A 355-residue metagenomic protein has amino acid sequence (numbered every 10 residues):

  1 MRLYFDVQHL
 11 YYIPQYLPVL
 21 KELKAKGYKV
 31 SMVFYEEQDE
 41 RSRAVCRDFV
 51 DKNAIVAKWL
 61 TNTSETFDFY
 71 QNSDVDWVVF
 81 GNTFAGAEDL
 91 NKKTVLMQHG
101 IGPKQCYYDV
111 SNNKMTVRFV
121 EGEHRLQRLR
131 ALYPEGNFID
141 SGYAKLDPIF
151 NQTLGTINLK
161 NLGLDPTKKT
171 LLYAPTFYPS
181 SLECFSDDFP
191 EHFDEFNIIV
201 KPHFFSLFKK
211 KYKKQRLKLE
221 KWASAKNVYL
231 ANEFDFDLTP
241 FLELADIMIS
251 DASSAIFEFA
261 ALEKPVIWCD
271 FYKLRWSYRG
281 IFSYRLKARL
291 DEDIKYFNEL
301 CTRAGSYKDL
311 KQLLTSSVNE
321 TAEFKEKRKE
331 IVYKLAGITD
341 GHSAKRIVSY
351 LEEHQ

Functional and structural regions predicted by a protein language model:
Y4-Q152: Active-site and donor-binding regions of nucleotide-sugar-utilizing enzymes
V56-T63, Y229-E233, E299-L310: Short acidic-hydrophobic, aromatic-tinged amphipathic segments that line or gate anion-handling sites
V78-V79, D89-Q98, D235-F282: A donor-sugar binding/catalytic signature common to diverse glycosyltransferases and related nucleotide-sugar
C106, S250, R289-L290: Catalytic cores of nucleotide-enabled group-transfer and carboxylate-activating enzymes in metabolic and assembly-line
K114-E183, L207, E323-K329: A nucleotide-sugar donor-handling region in carbohydrate enzymes
M115, L132, G136, D140 (+1 more regions): Catalytic binding pocket for nucleotide-activated donors in carbohydrate/polymer assembly enzymes
D165-E243: Donor-nucleotide binding loops and adjacent catalytic segments primarily of GT-B fold Leloir glycosyltransferases
D340-Q355: C-terminal alpha-helical cap of glycosyltransferases
